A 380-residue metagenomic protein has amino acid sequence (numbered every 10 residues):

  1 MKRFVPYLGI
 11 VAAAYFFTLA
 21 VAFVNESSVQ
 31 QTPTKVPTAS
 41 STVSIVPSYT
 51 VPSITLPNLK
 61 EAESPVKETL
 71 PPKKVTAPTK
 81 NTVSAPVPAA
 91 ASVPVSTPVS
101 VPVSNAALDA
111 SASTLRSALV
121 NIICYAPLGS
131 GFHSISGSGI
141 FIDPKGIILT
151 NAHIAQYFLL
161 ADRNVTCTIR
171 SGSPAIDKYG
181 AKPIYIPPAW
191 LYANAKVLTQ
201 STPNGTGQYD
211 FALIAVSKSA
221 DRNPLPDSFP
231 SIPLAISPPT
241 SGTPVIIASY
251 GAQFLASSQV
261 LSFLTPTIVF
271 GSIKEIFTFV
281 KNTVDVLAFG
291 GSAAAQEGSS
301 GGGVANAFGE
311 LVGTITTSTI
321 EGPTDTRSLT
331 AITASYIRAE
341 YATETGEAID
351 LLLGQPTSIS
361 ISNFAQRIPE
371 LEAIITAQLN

Functional and structural regions predicted by a protein language model:
M1-V36: Sec-dependent N-terminal signal peptides
A39-P144, N151-A152, Y209-A212, P356-N380: N-terminal activation segment of mature serine protease catalytic domains
S111, F158, K196-G205, V216-F263: Active-site substrate-binding loop(s) of clan PA
T114-L119, F132-G137, D143-K145, L149 (+7 more regions): Extracytoplasmic
L115-F132, S217-S231, A256-A348: Active-site region of chymotrypsin-like
Y125-P127, P144-I147, N151-A155, R170-A175 (+4 more regions): Solvent-exposed coil/turn segments that connect beta secondary-structure elements in extracytoplasmic/periplasmic
D143-T206: Catalytic-histidine neighborhood of serine endopeptidases, predominantly the chymotrypsin-like S1/PA family
N164, S171, A175, G180-Y192 (+4 more regions): C-terminal cap/linker of serine protease catalytic domains
